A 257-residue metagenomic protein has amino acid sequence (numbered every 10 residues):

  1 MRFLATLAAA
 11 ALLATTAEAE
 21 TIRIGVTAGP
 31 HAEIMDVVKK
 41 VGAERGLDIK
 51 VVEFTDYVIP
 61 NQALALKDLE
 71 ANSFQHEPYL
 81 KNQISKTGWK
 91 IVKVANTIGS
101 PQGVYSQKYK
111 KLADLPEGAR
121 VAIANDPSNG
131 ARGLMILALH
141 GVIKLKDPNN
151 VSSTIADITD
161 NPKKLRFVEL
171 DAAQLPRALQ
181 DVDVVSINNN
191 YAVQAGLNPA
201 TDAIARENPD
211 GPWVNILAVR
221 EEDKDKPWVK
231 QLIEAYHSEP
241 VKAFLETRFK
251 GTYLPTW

Functional and structural regions predicted by a protein language model:
L13-A19: Sec/Tat signal peptide C-region and signal peptidase I cleavage site
A28-K50: Short, polar/charged alpha-helical segment
G29, E53-Y57, K67, N72-K81 (+3 more regions): Beta->alpha turn/N-cap motifs
V52-Q62, N149-R177: Short helix-initiation/N-cap motifs at beta->coil->alpha
N82-V94, Y109, D181, S186 (+1 more regions): Ligand-binding "clamshell"
V94-K144, K242: A conserved helix-loop-strand patch within extracytoplasmic ligand-binding domains of the periplasmic binding
N96-Y105, V193-H237, T252-W257: Periplasmic-binding protein-like
S128-I143, D147-S152, I233-W257: Ligand-binding clefts/hinges and TM-proximal coupling segments of bilobed small-molecule sensing domains
